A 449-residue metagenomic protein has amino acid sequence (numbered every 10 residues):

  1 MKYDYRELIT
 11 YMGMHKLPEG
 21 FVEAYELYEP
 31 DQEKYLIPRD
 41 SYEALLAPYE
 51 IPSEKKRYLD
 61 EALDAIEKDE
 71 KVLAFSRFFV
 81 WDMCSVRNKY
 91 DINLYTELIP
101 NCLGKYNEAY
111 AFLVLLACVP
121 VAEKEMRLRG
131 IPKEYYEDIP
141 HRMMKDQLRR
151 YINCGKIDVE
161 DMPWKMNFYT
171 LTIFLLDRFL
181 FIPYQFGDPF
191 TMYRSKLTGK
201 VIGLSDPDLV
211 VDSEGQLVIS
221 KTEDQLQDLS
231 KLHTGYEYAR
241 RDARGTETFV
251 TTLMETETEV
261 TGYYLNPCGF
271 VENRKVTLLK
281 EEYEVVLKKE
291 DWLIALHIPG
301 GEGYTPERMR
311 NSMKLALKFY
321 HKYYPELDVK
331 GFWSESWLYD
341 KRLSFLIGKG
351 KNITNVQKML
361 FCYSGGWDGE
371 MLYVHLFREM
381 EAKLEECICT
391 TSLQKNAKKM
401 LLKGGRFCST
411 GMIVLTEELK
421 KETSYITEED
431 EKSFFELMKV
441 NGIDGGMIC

Functional and structural regions predicted by a protein language model:
K2-Y304, Y324-G331, F345-C449: Non-catalytic substrate-recognition and accessory regions of acyl/acetyltransferase enzymes
Y304-H321, F332: Conserved acetyl-CoA-binding loop-helix of GNAT-fold acetyltransferases
W333-K341: Short beta-alpha junction loops
